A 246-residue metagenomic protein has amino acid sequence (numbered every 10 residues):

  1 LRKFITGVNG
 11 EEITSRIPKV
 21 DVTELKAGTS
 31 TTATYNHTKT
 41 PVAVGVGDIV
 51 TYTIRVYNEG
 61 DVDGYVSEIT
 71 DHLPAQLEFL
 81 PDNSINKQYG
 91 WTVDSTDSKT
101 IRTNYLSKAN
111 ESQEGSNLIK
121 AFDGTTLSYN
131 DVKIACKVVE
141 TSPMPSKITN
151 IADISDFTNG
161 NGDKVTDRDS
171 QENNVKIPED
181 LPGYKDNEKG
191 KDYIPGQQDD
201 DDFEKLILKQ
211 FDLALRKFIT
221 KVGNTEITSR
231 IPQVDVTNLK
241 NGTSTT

Functional and structural regions predicted by a protein language model:
L1-T246: Exported/extracytosolic protein signature
